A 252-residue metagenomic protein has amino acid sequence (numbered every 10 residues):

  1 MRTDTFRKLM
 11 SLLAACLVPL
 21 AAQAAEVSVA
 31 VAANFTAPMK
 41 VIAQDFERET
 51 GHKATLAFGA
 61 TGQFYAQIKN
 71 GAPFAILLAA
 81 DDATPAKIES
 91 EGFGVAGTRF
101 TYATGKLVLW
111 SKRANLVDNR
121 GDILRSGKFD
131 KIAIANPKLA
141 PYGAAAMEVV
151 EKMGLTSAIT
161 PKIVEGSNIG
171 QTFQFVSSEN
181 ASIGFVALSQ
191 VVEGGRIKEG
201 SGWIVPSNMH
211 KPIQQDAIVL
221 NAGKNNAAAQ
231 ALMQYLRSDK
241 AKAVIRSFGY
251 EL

Functional and structural regions predicted by a protein language model:
M1-L13, L20: Bacterial N-terminal signal peptides that target proteins for export
C16-L17, L232: Short, Φ-rich (hydrophobic/aromatic) sequence segments
L17-L20, N168: Intrinsic low-complexity/disordered segments
A24-F58, G62-A72, L78-D82, A86-A103 (+1 more regions): Exported/periplasmic ABC-transporter solute-binding proteins
